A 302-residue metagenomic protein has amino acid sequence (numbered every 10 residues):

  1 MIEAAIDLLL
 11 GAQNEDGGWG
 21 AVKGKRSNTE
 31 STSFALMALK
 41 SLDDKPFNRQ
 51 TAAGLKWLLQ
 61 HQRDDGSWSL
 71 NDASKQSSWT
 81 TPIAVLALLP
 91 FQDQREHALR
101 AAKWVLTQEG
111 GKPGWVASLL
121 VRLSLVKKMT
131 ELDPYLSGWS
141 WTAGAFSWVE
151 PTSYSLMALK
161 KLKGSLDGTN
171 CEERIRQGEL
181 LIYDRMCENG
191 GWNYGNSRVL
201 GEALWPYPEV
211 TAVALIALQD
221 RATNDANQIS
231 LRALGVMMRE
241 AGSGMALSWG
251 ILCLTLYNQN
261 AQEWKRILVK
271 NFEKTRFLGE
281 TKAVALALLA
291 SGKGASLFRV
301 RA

Functional and structural regions predicted by a protein language model:
M1-A4, W19-A53, D64-K103, T107-Q177 (+3 more regions): An alpha-helical repeat/solenoid feature that recognizes helix-turn-helix modules
I6-G18: Short, Lys/Arg-rich amphipathic segments at extreme N-termini
L9-L10, G54, L58, A101 (+5 more regions): Buried hydrophobic core positions in alpha-solenoid tandem helical repeats
H61: Glycine-rich phosphate/ribose-binding loops and adjacent secondary-structure elements that form binding surfaces
